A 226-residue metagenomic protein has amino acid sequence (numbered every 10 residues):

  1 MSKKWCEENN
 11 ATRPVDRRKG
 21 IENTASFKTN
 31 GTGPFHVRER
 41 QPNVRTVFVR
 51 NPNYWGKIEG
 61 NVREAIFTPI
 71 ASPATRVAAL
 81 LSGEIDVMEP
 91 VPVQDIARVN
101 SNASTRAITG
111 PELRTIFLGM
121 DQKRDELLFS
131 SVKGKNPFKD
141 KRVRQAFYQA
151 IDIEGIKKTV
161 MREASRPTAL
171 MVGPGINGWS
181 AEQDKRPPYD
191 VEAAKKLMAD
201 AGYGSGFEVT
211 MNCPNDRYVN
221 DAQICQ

Functional and structural regions predicted by a protein language model:
M1-G60, E64, V191-E192, K196: Gly/Pro-rich hinge or "lid" segments in bacterial periplasmic/extracellular proteins
N23-A25, I66, E84, S130-P137 (+3 more regions): Second-shell loop/turn segments in exported
N23-A25, P52-R98, K141: Ligand-site clamp/hinge motif
G33-H36, T46-V47, V62-P69, I116 (+1 more regions): Short, well-ordered beta-strand elements
P34-F35, Q149, R166-D200, N215-D221: Structural transition elements
V49-N53, T115-V143: A bilobed periplasmic-binding-protein/Venus flytrap-type ligand-binding module shared by bacterial periplasmic
A97-P111: Ligand-binding "clamshell"
V132-I176, N220, I224: Periplasmic-binding protein-like
